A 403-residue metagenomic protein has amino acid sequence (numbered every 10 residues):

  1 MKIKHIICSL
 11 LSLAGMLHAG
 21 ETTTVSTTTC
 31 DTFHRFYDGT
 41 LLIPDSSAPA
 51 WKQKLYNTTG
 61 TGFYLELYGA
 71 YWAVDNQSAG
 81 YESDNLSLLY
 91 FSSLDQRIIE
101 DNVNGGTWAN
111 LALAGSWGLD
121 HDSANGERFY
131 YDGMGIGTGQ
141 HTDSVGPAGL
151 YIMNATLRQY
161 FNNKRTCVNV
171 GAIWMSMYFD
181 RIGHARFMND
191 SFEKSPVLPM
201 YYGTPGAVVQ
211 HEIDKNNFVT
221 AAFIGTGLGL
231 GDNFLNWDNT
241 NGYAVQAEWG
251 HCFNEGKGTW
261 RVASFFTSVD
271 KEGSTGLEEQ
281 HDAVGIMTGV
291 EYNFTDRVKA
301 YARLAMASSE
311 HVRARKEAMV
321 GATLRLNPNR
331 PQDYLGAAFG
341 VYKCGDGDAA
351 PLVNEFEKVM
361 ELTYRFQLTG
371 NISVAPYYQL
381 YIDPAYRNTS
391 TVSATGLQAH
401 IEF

Functional and structural regions predicted by a protein language model:
I3, L10-V74, A79-Y81, R97-V103: N-terminal periplasmic/intermembrane-space "pro-region" immediately following the signal or transit peptide
G20-T23, P44-F63, D95-A109, N162-R165 (+5 more regions): Short loop/turn motifs that connect adjacent beta-strands in outer-membrane beta-barrel proteins
T22-T24, T391-F403: Outer-membrane beta-barrel "beta-signal"
T61-L67, G105-L113, T166-V170, F218-A221 (+7 more regions): Transmembrane beta-strands of outer-membrane beta-barrel proteins
L65, Y90-Q96, A155-Q159, A207-H211 (+6 more regions): Residues on the lipid-exposed face of transmembrane beta-strands in outer-membrane beta-barrel proteins
A73, E82-Y90, G149-M153, Y201-P205 (+5 more regions): Residues that define the transmembrane beta-barrel architecture of outer-membrane proteins
S123-T156, Y160-Q246: Surface-exposed coil loops of outer-membrane beta-barrel proteins
V219, W249-G347, L362: Detector for outer-membrane/organellar transmembrane beta-barrel domains, recognizing the amphipathic beta-strand
